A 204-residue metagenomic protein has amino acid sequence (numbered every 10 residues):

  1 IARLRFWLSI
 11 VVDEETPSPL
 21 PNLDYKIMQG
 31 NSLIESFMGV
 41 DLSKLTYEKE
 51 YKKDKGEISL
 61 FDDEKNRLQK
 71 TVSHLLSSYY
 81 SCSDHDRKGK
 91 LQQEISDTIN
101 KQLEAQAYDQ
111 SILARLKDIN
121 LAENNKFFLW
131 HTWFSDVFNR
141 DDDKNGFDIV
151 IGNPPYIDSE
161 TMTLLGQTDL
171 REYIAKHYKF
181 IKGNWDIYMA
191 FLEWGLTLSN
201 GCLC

Functional and structural regions predicted by a protein language model:
I1-V40, Q167-T168: Conserved S-adenosyl-L-methionine
F6-L8, L68, K90: Sequence-pattern detector for short linear motifs and compositional/periodic biases rather than a specific fold
E35-C82, D97-C204: SAM-dependent methyltransferase catalytic-core segment centered on the flexible catalytic loop and adjoining short
K88-D97: Short, charged, amphipathic alpha-helical segments
